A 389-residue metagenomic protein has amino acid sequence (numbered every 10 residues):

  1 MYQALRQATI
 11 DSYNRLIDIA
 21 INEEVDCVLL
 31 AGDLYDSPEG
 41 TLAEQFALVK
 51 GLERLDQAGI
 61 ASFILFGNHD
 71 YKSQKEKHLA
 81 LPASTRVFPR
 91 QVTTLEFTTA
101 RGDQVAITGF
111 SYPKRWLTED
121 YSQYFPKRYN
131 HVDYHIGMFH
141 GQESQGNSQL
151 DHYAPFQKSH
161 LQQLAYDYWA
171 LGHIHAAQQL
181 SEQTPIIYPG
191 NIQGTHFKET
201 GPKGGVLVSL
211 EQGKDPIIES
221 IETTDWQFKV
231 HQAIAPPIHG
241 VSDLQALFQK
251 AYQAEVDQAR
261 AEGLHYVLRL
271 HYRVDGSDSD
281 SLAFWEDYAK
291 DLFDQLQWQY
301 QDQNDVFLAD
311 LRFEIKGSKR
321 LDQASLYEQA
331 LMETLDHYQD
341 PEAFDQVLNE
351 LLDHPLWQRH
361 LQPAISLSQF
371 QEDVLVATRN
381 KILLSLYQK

Functional and structural regions predicted by a protein language model:
M1-Q45, Q369: N-terminal active-site segment of His-dependent metallophosphoesterases
S12-N22, E96-T98, Q123-R128, V256-A259: Short amphipathic alpha-helices and their capping/turn segments at secondary-structure boundaries
D18-I21, E53, S159-Q162, Q253 (+1 more regions): Surface-exposed alpha-helical segments enriched in charged/polar residues
E24, A106, D133, A165 (+2 more regions): Short loop/turn motifs at secondary-structure junctions
C27, P38-S209: His/Asp/Glu-rich metal-coordinating catalytic cores of metallo-dependent phosphodiesterases/hydrolases acting on
D33-S37, Q142-S144, D275-S277: A short, flexible beta-alpha/helix-coil linker loop
T93-A100, P189-K250: Binuclear metal-dependent phosphoesterase catalytic core
T224-K389: Accessory, non-catalytic peripheral segments of nucleic-acid enzymes
